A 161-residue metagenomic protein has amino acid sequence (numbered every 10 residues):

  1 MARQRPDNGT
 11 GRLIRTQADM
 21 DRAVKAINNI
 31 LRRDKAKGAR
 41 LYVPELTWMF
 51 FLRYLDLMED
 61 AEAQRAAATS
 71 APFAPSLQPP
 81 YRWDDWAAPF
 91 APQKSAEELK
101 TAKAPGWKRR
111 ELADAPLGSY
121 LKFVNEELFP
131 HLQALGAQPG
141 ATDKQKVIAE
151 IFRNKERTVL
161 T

Functional and structural regions predicted by a protein language model:
M1-T161: Non-catalytic, mostly N-terminal accessory regions of nucleic-acid modification and defense proteins
